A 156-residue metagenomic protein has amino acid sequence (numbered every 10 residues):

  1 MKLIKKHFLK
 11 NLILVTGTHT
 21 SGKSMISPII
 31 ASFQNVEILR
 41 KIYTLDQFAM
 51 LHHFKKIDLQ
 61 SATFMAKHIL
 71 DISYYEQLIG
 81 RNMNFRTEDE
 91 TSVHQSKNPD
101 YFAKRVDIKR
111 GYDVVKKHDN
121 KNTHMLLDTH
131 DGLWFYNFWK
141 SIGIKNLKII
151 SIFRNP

Functional and structural regions predicted by a protein language model:
M1-K6: Pre-Walker A adenine-sensing motif
L9-L12: Pre-Walker A (Motif I) flank of P-loop NTPase domains
V15: Hydrophobic anchor at the beta1->P-loop junction of P-loop NTPases
S21-V36: A conserved segment at the C-terminal end of the G1
G22-S24, L45-A49, L133-Y136, P156: Short catalytic/ligand-binding loop motif for oxyanion handling, primarily in non-cytosolic enzymes, centered on
I42-L127: PAPS-dependent sulfation machinery
V115, D119-P156: PAPS-dependent sulfotransferase catalytic domain
